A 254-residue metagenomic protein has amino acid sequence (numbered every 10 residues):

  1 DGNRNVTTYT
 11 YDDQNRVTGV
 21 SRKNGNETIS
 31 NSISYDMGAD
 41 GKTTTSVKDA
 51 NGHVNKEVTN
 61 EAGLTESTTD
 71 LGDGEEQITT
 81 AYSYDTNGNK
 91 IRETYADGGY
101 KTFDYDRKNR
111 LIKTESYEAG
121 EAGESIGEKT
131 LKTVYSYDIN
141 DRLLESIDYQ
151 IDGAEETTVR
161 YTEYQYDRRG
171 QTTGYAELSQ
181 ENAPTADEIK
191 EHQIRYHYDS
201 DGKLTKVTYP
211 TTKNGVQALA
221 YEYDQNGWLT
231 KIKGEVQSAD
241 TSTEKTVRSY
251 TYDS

Functional and structural regions predicted by a protein language model:
D1-S254: Beta-strand elements of repeat-based all-beta scaffolds
